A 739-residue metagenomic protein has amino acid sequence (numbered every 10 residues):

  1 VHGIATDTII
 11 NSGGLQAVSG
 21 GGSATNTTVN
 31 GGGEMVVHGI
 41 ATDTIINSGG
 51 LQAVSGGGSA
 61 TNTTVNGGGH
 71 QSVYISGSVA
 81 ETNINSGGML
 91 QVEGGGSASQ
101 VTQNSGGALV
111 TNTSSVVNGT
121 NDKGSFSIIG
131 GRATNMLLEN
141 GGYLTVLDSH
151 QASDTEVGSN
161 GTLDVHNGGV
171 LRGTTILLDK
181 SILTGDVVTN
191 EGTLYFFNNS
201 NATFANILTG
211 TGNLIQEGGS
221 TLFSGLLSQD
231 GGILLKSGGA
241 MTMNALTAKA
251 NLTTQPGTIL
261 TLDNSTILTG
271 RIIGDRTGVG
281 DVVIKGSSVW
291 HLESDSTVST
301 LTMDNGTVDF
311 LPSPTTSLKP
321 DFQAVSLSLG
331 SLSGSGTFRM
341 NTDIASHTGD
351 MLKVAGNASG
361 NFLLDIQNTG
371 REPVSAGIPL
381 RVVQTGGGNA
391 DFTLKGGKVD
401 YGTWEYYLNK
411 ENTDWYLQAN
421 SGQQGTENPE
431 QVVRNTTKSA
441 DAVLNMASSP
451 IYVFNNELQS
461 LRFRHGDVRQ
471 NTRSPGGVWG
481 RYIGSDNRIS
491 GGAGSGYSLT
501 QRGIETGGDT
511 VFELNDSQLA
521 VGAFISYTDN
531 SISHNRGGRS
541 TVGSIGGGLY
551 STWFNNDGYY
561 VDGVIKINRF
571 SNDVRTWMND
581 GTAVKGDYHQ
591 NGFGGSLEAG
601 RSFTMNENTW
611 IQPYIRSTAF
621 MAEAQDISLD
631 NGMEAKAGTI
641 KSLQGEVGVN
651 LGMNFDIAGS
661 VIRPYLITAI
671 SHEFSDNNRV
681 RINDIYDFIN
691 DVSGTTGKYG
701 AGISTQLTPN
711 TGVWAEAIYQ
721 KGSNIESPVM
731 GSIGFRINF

Functional and structural regions predicted by a protein language model:
V1-H70, N85-S86: Thr-biased low-complexity repeat/linker tracts and other Thr-enriched repetitive architectures
V116-K123, L171-L178, I182-N198, A202-G349 (+3 more regions): Extracellular beta-solenoid/beta-roll
R271, R339, G477-R481, A520-F524 (+6 more regions): Residue-level detector of the transmembrane beta-barrel scaffold of outer-membrane proteins
V289, A355, R469, T500 (+11 more regions): Transmembrane beta-barrel domains of outer membrane proteins
E427-E607, A717-I718, S723-P728: Outer membrane beta-barrel translocator domains of Type V secretion systems
N530-T541, F570-F593, F620-G645, E673-N683 (+2 more regions): Extracellular/periplasm-exposed beta-strand and loop segments of Gram-negative cell-envelope proteins, dominated by
M605, M621, E634-F739: Outer membrane beta-barrel transmembrane domains
